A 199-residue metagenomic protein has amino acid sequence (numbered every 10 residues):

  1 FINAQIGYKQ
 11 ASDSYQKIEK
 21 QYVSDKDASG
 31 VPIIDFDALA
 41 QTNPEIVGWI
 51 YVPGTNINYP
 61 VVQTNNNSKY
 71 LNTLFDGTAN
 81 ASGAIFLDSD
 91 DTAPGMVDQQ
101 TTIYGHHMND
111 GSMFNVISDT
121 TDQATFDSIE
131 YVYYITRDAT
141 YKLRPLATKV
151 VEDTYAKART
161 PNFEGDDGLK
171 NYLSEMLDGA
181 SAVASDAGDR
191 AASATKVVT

Functional and structural regions predicted by a protein language model:
F1-T199: Solvent-exposed, non-transmembrane regions of membrane-associated and secreted proteins
